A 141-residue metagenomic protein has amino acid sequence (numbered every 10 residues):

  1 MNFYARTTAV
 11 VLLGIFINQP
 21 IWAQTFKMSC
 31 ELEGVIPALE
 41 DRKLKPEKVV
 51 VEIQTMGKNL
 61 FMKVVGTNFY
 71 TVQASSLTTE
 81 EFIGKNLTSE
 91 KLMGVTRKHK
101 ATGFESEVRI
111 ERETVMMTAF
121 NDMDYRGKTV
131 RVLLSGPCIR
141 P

Functional and structural regions predicted by a protein language model:
M1-A9: Bacterial N-terminal signal peptides that target proteins for export
T8-N18: Bacterial N-terminal signal peptides
Q19-A23: Sec/Tat signal peptide C-region and signal peptidase I cleavage site
K27-V65, K91-E111: Short, solvent-exposed loop/hinge segments that bridge or flank secondary-structure elements
G34-P37, K63-Q73, D122-R126: Short, solvent-exposed aromatic-acidic interface loops
V65-F104, P137: Contiguous, well-ordered beta-strand patches that form the walls/edges of small beta-barrel/beta-sandwich domains
M116-F120: Short, compact, well-ordered microdomains
N121-P141: Edge beta-strand at a domain terminus
